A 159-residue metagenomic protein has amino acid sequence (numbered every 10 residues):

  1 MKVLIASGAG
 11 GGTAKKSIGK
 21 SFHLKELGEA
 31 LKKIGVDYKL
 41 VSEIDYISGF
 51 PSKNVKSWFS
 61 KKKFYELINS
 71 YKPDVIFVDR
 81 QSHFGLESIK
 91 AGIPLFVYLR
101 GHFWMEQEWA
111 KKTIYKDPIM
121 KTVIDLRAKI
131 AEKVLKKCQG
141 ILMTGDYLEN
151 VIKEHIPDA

Functional and structural regions predicted by a protein language model:
M1-I44: N-terminal subdomain of nucleotide-sugar transferases
A6, Y98-R100, T144: Generic beta-sheet signal
K20, D79-R80, R127, I141-G145: Replace "coordinates the UDP/GDP/TDP-sugar" with "coordinates nucleotide-activated sugar donors
L40-L67, I114-M120: A short, charged, and often flexible helix/loop element on the N-terminal side of the glycosyltransferase catalytic
I47, V97-K129: Acceptor-binding helix/loop patch of EC 2.4 sugar-transfer enzymes, predominantly nucleotide-sugar-dependent
K62, E66, P118-I141: Membrane-proximal helix-turn-helix segments that form the acceptor-binding/catalytic region of lipid-linked
E66-H83, S88: Short N-terminal targeting/anchoring amphipathic segment
E149-A159: Helix-loop-beta element that forms the nucleotide-linked donor phosphate-binding surface in glycosyltransferases
